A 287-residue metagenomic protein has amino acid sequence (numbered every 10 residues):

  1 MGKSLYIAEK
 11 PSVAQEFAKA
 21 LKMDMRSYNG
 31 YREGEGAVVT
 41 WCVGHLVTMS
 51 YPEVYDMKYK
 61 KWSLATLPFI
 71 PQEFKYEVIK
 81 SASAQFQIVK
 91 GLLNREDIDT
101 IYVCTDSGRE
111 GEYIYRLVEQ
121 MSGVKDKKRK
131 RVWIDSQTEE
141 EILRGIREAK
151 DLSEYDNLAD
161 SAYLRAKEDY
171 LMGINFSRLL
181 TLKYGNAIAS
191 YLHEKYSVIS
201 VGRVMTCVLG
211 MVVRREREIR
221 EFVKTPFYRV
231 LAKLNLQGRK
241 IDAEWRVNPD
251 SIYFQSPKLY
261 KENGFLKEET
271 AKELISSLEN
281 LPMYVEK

Functional and structural regions predicted by a protein language model:
M1-R178, R246, Q255-Y284: Intrinsically disordered, low-complexity regulatory segments
D169-K258: Prokaryote-biased recognition of long, low-complexity C-terminal linker/tail segments that are poorly structured
K287: Short, conserved helix/loop micro-motifs enriched in His/Cys and acidic residues
